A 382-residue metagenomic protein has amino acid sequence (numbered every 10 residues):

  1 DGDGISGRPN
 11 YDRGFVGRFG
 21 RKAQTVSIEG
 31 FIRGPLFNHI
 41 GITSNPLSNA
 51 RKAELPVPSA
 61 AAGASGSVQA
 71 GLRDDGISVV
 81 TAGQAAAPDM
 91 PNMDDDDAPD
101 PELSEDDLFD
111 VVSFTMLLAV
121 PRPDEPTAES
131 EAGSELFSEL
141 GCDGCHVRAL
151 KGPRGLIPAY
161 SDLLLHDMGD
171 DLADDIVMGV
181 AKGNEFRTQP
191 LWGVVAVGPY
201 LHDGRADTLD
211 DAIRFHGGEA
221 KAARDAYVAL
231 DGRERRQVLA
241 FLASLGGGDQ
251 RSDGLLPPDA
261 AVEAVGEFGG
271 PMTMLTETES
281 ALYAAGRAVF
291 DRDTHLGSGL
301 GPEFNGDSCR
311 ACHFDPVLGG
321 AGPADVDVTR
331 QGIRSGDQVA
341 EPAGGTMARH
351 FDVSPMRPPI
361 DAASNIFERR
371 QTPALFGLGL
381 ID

Functional and structural regions predicted by a protein language model:
D1-D382: Periplasmic c-type cytochrome electron-transfer domains
